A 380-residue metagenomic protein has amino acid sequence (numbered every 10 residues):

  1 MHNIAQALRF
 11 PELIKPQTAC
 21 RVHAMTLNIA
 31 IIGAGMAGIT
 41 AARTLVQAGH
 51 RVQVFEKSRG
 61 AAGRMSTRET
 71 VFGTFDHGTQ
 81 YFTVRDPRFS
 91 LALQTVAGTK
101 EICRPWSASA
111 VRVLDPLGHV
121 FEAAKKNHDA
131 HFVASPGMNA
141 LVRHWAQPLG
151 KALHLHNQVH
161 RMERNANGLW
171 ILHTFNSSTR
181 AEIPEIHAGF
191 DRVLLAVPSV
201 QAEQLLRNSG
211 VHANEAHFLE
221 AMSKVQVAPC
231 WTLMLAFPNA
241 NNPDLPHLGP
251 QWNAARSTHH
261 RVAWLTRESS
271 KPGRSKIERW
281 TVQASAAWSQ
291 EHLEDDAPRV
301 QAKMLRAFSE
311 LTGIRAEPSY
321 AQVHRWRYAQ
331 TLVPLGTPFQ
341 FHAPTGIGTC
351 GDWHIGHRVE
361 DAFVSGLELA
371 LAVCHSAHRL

Functional and structural regions predicted by a protein language model:
L27-V54: N-terminal Rossmann-like FAD-binding beta1-loop-alpha1 element of flavoenzymes
V46-E69: Glycine-rich FAD pyrophosphate-binding loop
A62, F75, R192-G249, I314: Central helical "cap/lid" subdomain
E69-A110: N-terminal FAD cofactor-binding segment of flavoenzymes
Y81-R85, A123-H144, D295-V300: Short beta-strand to alpha-helix junction loop
L155-L169: A conserved short coil-to-beta-strand element within the FAD-binding core of flavoproteins
T232-H292, K303, A307, L311: Active-site substrate-recognition segment that forms the wall of the catalytic cavity or substrate channel
A302-T345: Flavin (FAD/FMN) cofactor-binding core of flavoprotein oxidoreductases
